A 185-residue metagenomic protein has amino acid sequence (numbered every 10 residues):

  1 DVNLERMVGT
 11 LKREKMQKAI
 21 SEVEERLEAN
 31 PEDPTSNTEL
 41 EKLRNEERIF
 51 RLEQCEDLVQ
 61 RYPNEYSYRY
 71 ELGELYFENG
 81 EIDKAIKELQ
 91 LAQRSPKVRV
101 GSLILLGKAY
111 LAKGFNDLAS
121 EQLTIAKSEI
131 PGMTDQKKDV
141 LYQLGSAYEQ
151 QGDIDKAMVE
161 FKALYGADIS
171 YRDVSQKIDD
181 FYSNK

Functional and structural regions predicted by a protein language model:
D1, G9-M16, L123-S128, I154-R172 (+1 more regions): TPR/TPR-like (Sel1-like) alpha-helical repeat modules
